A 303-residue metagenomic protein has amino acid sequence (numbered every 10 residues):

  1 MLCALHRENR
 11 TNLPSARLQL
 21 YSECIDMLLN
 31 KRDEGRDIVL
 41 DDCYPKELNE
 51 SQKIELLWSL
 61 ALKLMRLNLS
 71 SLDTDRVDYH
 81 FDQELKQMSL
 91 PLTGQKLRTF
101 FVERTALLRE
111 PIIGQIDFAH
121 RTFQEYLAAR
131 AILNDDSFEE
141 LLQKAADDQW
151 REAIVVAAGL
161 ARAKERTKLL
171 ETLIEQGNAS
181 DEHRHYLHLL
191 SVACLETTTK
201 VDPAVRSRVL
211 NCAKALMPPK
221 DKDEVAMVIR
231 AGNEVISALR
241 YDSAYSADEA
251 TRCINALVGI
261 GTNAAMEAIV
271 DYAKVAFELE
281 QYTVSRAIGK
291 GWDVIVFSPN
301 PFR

Functional and structural regions predicted by a protein language model:
R7-A128, D135, K200: Extended helical regulatory/linker subdomains that flank P-loop NTPase cores
T11, R66-S70, A163, T262 (+1 more regions): Alpha-helix boundary/capping and short turn/kink residues
I25-D33, L85, T105, L127 (+9 more regions): Short alpha-helix boundary/capping elements
S51, E55, A61, N68 (+2 more regions): Hydrophobic repeat-domain scaffold segments
R166, V201-R206, N263-A268, V294-P301: Flexible loop/turn segments at the boundaries of HEAT repeats in alpha-solenoid HEAT proteins
S207-M217, D271-A276, P299-R303: Alpha-helical scaffold repeats of the Armadillo/HEAT/TPR superfamily
G232-A238, Y245-F297: Extended alpha-helical scaffolding segments
